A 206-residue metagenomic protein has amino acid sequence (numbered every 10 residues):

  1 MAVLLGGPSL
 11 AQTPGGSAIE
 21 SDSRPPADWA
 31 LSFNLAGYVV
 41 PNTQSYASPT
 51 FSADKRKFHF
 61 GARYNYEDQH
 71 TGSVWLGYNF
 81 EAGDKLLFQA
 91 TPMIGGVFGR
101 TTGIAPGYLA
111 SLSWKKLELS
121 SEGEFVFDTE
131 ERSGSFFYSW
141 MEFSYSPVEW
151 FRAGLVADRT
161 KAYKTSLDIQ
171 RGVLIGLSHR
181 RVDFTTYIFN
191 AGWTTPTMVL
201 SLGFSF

Functional and structural regions predicted by a protein language model:
M1-G7: Bacterial N-terminal signal peptides
S9-T13: Boundary at the C-terminal end of the N-terminal hydrophobic targeting segment
G16-D22, A27, S32-N34, V39-Q44 (+5 more regions): Outer-membrane beta-barrel transmembrane domain signature
G61-A62: N-terminal carbohydrate-binding/catalytic regions of secreted carbohydrate-active enzymes
G72-G96: Glycine/small-residue-rich loop that forms an oxyanion/phosphate-binding "nest" at active or ligand-binding sites
